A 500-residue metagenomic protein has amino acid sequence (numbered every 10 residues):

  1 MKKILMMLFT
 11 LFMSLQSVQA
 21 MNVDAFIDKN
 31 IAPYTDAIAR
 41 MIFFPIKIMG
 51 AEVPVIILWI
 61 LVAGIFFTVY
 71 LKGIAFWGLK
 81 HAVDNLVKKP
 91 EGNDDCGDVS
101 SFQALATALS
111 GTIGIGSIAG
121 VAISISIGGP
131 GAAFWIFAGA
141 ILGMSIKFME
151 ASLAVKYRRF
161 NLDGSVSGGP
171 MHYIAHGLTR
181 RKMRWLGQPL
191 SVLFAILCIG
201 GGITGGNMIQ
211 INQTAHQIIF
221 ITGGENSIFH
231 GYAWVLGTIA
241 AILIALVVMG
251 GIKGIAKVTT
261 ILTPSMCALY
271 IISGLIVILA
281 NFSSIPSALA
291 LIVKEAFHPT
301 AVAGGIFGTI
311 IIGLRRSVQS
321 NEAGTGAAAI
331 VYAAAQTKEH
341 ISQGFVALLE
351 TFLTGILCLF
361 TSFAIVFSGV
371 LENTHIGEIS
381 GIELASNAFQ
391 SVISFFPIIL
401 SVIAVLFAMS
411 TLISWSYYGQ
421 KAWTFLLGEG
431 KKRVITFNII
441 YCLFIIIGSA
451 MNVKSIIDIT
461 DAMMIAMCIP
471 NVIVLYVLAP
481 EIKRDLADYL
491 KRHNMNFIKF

Functional and structural regions predicted by a protein language model:
K2-I115, I125-A132, G143, Y476-F500: N-terminal alpha-helical transmembrane segments of multi-pass membrane transport and channel/translocase proteins
K3, W59-V62, F67-V83, M208-I218 (+7 more regions): Membrane-interface loop-to-helix entry segments
F67-T68, S110, G139-V166, A175-N212 (+3 more regions): Helix-loop-helix module between adjacent transmembrane segments
Y70-A75, S117-V121, I203-A215, E225 (+5 more regions): Transmembrane helix-loop junctions in multi-pass membrane proteins
G73-S101, I123, G129-A133, S145-L186 (+3 more regions): Flexible loop linkers connecting adjacent transmembrane helices in multi-pass alpha-helical membrane transporters
D94-I127, L153-K156, L162-G177, L193-I199 (+1 more regions): Alpha-helical membrane segments and immediately flanking helix-loop junctions that form or couple to the substrate/ion
E150-L162, S273-L291, V302-G304, A333-A335 (+1 more regions): Extracellular/periplasmic helix-exit of transmembrane alpha-helices
M249-T260, S265-A333, K338, N387: Membrane-embedded translocation segments of transport machinery
